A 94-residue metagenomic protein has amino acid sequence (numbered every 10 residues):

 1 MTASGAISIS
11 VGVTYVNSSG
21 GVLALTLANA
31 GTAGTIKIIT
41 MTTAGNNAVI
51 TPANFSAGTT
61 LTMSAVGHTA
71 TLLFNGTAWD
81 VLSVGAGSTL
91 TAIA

Functional and structural regions predicted by a protein language model:
M1-P52, F74-A94: Exposed extracellular interaction/assembly regions and N-terminal maturation sites
M41, L61-A65: Glycine-rich loops and low-complexity Gly/Arg-rich segments that provide flexible linkers or classic glycine-based
A53-L61: Extracellular beta-sheet repeat scaffolds used for adhesion and glycan interaction
V66-G76: Extracellular disulfide-bonded cysteine-rich modules/repeats
